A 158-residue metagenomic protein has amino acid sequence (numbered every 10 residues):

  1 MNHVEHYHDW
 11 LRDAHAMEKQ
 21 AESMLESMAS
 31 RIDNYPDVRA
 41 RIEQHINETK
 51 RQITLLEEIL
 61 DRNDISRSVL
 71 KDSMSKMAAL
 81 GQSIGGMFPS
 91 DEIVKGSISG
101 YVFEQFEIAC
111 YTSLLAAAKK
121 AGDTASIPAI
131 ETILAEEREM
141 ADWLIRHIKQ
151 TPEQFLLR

Functional and structural regions predicted by a protein language model:
M1-R158: Amphipathic alpha-helical hairpins
